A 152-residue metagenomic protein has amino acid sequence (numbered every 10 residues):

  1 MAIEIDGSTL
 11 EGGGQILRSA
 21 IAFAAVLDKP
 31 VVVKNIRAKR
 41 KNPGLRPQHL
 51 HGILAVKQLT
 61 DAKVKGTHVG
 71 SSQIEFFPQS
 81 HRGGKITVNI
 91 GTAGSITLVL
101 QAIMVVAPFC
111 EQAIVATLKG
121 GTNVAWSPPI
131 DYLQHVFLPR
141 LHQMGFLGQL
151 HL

Functional and structural regions predicted by a protein language model:
M1-L152: Structural preference for solvent-exposed beta-strand-turn elements and adjacent flexible terminal/loop segments within
